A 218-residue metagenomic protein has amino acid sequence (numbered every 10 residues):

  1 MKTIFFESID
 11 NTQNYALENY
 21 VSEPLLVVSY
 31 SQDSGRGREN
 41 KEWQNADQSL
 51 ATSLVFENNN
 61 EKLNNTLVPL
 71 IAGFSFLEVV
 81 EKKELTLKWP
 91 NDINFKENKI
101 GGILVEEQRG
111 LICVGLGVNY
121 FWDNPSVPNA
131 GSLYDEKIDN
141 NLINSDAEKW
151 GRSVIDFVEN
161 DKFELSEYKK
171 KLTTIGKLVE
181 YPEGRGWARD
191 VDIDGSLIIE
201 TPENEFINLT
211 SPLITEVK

Functional and structural regions predicted by a protein language model:
M1-V79: N-terminal lobe of the biotin/lipoate ligase/transferase fold
T3, L85-L87: Generic structural signal for residues in well-ordered beta-strands
N60-L85, F95-K218: Long, positively charged amphipathic alpha-helical accessory segments at protein N-termini or as interdomain linkers
